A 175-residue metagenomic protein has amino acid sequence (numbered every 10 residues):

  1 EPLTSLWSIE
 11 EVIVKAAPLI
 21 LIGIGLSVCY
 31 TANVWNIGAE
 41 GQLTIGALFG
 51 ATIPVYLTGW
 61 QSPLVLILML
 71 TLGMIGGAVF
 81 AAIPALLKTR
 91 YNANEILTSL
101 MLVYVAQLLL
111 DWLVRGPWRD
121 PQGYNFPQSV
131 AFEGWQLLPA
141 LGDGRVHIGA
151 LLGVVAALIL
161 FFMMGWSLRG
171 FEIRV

Functional and structural regions predicted by a protein language model:
P2-L57, L70, M74-I96: Single transmembrane alpha-helix segments in multi-pass membrane proteins
L3-L6, E95-W166: Transmembrane helix-bundle core of multi-pass membrane transporters and related energy-transducing complexes
V14, L57, S62-P63, P117-P121: Juxtamembrane/interface motifs at transmembrane-helix termini
I20-W35, G153-R169: Transmembrane alpha-helical segments in integral membrane proteins
L48, A78, A82-I83, Y104 (+2 more regions): Transmembrane alpha-helix boundary/anchor motif
T52-W60, P84, Q107-G116: Juxtamembrane membrane-interface segments at transmembrane alpha-helix termini
R169-V175: Short cytoplasmic-facing helical segments at TM-TM junctions of multi-pass membrane proteins
